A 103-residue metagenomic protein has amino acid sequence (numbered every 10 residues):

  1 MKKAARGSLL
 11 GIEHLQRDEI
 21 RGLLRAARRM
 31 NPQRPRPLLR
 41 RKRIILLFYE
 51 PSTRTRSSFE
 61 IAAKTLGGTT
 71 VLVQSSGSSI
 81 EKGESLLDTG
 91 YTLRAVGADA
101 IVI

Functional and structural regions predicted by a protein language model:
M1-I61: Positively charged, low-complexity intrinsically disordered leader regions
R43-A100: Active-site cofactor/substrate anionic-group-binding motifs, chiefly glycine- and Lys/Arg-rich phosphate-binding loops
